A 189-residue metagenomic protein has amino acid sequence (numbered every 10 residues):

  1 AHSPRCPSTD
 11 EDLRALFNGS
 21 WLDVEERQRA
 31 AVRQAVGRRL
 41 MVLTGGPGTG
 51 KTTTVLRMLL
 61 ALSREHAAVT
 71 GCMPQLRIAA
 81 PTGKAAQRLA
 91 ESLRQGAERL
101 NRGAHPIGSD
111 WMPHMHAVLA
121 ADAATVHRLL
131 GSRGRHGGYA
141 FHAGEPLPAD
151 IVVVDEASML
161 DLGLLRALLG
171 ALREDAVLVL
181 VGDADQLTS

Functional and structural regions predicted by a protein language model:
A1-S189: Conserved ATP-binding/catalytic motifs of P-loop helicase motor domains
